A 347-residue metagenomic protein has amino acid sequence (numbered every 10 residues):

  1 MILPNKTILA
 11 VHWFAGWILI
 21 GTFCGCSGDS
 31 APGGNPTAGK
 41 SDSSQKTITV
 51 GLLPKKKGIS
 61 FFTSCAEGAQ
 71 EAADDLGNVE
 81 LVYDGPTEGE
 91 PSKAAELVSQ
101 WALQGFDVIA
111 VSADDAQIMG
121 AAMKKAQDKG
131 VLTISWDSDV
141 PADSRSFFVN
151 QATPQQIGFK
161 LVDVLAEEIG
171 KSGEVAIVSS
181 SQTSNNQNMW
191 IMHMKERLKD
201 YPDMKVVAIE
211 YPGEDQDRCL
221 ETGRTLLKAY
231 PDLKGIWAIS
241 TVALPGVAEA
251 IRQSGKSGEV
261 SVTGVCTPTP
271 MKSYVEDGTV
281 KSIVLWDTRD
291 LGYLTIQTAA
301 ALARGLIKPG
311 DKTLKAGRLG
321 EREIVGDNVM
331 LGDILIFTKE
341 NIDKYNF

Functional and structural regions predicted by a protein language model:
M1-I8: N-terminal secretory signal peptides that target proteins for export/translocation
T7, G16, P54-K55: Short linear sequence motifs
A10-G25: Bacterial N-terminal signal peptides
C24-F347: A residue-level marker of the well-folded mature domains of exported/periplasmic proteins
